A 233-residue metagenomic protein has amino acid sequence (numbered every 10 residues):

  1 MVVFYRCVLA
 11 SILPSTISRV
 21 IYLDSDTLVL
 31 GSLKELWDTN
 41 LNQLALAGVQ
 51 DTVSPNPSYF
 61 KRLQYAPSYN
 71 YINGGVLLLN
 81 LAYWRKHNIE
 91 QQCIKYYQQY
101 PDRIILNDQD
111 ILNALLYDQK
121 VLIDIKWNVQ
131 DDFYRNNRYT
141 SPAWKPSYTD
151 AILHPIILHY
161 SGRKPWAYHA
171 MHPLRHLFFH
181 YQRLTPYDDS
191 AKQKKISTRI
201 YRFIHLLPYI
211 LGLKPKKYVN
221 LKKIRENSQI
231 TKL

Functional and structural regions predicted by a protein language model:
V2-P55, Y71, L78-L79: GT-A fold catalytic core of metal-dependent nucleotide-sugar glycosyltransferases, centered on the diacidic
L9, Q64-S68, S147: A generic local secondary-structure boundary/capping motif
I21-S25, G31-E35, P57-K61, H87-Q92 (+1 more regions): A short secondary-structure junction signal
L46-A66, H172-L177, Y187: A short, conserved beta-to-alpha structural element at the edge of catalytic cores that scaffolds binding
R62-Q64, Y69-N70, R103-N107: C-terminal catalytic lobe of pepsin-like aspartyl proteases
Y71-G74, L153: Short, solvent-exposed loop/turn segments at the edges of secondary structure
G74-L79, Y83-K86: Substrate-binding rim/cap in mid-to-C-terminal beta-strand-loop elements of soluble/periplasmic
Y83-L233: A glycosyltransferase accessory/donor-loop signature
